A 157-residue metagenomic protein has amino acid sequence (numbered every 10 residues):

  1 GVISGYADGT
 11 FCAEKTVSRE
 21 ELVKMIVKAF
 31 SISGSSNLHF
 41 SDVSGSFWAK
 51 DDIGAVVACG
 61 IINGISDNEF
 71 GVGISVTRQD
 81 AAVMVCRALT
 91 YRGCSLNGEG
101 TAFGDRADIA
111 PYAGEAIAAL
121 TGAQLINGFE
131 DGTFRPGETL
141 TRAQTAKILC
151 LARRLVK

Functional and structural regions predicted by a protein language model:
G1, G122-Q124: Tandem repeat domain/solenoid detector
I3-D52, A58-Q79, V85-G114, N127-T139 (+1 more regions): Feature responds to low-complexity, polar/acidic, surface-exposed segments characteristic of secreted/exported proteins
I117: Catalytic cores of secreted/periplasmic or lumenal enzymes
T141-I148: C-terminal/domain-terminus segments
